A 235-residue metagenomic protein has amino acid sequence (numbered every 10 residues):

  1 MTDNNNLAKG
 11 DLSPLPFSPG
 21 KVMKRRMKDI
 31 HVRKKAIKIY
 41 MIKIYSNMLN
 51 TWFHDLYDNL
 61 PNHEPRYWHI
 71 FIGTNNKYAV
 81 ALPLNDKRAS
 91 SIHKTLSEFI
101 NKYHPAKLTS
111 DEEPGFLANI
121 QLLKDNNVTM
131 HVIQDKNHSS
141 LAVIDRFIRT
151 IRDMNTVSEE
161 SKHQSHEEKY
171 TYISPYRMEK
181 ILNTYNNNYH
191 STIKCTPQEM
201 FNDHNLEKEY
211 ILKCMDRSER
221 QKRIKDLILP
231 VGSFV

Functional and structural regions predicted by a protein language model:
T2-D153, S191-V235: Retroviral integrase
K136-N137, F147-N183, T196: Globin-like tetrapyrrole-binding proteins
